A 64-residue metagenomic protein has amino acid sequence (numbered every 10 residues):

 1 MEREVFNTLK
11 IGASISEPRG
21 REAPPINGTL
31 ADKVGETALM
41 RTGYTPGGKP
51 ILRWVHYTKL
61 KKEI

Functional and structural regions predicted by a protein language model:
M1-I11: Mixed-charge, Lys/Arg-rich low-complexity intrinsically disordered regions
P24-K33: Short beta-strand-centered aromatic/proline hotspots
D32-G35, K62: Generic beta-strand structural signal
A38-G43: SH3/SH3-like beta-barrel fold
T45-I64: Intrinsically disordered, low-complexity, charged/polar segments
